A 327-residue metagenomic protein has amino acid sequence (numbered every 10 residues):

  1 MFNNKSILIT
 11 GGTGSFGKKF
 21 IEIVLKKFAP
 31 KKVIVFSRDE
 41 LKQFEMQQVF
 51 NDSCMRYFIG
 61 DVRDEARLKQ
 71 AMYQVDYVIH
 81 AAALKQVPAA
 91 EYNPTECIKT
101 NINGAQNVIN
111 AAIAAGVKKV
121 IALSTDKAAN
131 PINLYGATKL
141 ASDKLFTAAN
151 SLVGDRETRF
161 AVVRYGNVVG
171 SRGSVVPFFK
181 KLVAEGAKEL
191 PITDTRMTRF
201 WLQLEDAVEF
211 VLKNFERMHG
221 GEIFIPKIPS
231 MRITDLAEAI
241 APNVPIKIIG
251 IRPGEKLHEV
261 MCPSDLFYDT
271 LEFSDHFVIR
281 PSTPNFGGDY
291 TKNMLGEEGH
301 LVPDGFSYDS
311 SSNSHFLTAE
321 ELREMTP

Functional and structural regions predicted by a protein language model:
M1-N4, A114, A148-P327: Strand-loop microenvironment adjacent to phosphate/nucleotide-handling motifs in alpha/beta enzyme folds
S6-K26: N-terminal Rossmann NAD(P)H-binding glycine-rich loop of SDR-like oxidoreductase domains
T10, M72-A81, A122: Rossmann-fold scaffold of SDR-type NAD(P)-dependent oxidoreductases
I23-K32, G116: Conserved S-adenosyl-L-methionine
F28-K42: Conserved glycine-rich Rossmann-like NAD(P)H-binding loop of the short-chain dehydrogenase/reductase
S37, F58-I59, K99, I248: Conserved residues in the N-terminal Rossmann fold of short-chain dehydrogenase/reductase
R56-Y77: Conserved Rossmann-fold cofactor-binding substructure of NAD(P)-dependent oxidoreductases
H80, L84-L140, K144, A148: Conserved Rossmann-fold NAD(P)-dependent oxidoreductase catalytic core, especially the SDR/UDP-sugar
